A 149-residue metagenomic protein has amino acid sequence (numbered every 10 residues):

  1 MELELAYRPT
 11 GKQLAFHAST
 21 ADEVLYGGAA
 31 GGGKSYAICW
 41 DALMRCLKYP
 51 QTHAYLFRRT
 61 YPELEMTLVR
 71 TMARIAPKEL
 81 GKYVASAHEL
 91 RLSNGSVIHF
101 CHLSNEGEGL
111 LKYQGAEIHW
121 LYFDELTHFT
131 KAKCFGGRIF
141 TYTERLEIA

Functional and structural regions predicted by a protein language model:
M1-A149: Phosphate/NTP-binding elements of NTP-utilizing enzymes
